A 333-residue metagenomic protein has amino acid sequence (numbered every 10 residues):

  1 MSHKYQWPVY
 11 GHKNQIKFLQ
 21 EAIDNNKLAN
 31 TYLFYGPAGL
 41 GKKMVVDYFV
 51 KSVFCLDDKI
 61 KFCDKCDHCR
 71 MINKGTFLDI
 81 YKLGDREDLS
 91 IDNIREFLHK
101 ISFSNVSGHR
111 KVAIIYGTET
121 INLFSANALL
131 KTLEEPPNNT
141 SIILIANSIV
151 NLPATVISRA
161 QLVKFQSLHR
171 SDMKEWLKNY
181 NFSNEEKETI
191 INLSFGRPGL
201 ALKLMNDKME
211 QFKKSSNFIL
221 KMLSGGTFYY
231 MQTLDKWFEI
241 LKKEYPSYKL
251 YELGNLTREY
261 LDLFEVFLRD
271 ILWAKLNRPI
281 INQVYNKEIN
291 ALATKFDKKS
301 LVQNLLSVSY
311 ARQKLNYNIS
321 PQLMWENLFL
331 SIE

Functional and structural regions predicted by a protein language model:
M1-S52, H68-M71, N139-T140, N147-L263 (+2 more regions): Charged, glycine-rich active-site and insertion segments that engage polyanionic ligands
Q20-A22, I91-V112, T120, K131: Conserved alpha-helical scaffold flanking the Walker A/P-loop in AAA+ ATPase domains
K27-L28, F62, N73-L78, V106-H109 (+1 more regions): Short loop/turn elements that form and flank the Walker-type P-loop nucleotide-binding site in RecA-like NTPase cores
K51-F62: Post-Walker A helix-loop "phosphate-sensing" segment adjacent to the P-loop in P-loop NTPases
F62-S90: AAA+/P-loop NTPase substrate/partner-engagement loops
G117-I121, S148-I149: Conserved Walker B
N122-F124, A154: Conserved D-loop-proximal element of ABC-family nucleotide-binding domains
N127-L144: Conserved catalytic/switch belt of AAA+ P-loop NTPases
